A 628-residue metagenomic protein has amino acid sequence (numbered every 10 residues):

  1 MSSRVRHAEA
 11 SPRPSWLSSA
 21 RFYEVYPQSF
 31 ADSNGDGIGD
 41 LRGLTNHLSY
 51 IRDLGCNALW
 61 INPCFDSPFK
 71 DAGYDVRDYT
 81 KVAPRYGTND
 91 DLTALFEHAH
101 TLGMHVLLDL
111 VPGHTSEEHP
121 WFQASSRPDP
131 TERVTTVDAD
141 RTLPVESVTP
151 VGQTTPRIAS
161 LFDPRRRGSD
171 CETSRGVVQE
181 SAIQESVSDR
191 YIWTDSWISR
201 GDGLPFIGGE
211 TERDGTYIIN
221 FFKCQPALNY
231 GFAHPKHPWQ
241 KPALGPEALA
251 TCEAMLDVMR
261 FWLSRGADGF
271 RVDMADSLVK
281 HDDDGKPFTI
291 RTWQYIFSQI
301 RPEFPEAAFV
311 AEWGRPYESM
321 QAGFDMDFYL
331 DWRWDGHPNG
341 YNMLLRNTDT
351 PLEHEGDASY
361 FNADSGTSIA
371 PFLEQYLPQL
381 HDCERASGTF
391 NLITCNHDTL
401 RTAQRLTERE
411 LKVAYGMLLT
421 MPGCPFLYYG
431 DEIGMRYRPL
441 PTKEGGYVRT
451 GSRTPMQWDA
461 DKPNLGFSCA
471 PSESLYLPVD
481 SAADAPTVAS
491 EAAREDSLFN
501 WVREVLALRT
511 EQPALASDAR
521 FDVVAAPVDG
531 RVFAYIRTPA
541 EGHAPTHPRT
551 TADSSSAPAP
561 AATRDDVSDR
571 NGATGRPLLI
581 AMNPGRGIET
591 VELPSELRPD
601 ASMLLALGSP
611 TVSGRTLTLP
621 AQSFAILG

Functional and structural regions predicted by a protein language model:
S3-A250, S264, A275-A322, M456: Acidic/aromatic-lined carbohydrate-recognition and catalytic surfaces of CAZymes acting on diverse glycans
L17-S18, R301-E303, R315, M320-G323 (+6 more regions): Loop/helix patches that line or flank the sugar-binding groove of alpha-linked glycan CAZymes
E117, Q123-A124, R133, R141-E146 (+9 more regions): Conserved alpha/beta catalytic core and glycan-binding cleft of carbohydrate-active enzymes
A248-F270: An active-site-proximal structural segment forming one wall of the substrate-binding cleft that immediately precedes
G587-L607: Beta-strand-rich binding/interaction modules
G614-G628: C-terminal beta-strand-rich structural cap/linker in extracellular carbohydrate-active enzymes
